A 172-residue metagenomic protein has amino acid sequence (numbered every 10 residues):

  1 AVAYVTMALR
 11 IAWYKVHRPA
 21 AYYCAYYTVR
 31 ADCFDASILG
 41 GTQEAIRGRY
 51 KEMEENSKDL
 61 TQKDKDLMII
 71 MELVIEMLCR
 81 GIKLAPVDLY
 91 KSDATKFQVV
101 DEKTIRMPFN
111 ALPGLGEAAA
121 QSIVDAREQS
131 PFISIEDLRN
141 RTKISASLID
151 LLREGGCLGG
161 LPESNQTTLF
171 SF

Functional and structural regions predicted by a protein language model:
A1-F172: Noncatalytic, beta-rich nucleic-acid-contacting surfaces in large DNA/RNA-processing enzymes
